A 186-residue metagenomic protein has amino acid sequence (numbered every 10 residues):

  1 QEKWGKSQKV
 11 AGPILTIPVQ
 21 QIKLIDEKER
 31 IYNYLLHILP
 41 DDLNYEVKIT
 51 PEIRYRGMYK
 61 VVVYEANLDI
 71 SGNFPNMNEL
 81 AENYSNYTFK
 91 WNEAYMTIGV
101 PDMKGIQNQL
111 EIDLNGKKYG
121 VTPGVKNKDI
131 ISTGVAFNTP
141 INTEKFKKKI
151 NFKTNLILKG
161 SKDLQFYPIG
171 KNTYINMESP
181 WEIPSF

Functional and structural regions predicted by a protein language model:
E2-K3, K9, T16, D26-F186: Soluble non-transmembrane domains of integral membrane proteins
I22: Soluble catalytic regions of membrane-associated enzymes that act on cell-envelope and secretory-pathway components
